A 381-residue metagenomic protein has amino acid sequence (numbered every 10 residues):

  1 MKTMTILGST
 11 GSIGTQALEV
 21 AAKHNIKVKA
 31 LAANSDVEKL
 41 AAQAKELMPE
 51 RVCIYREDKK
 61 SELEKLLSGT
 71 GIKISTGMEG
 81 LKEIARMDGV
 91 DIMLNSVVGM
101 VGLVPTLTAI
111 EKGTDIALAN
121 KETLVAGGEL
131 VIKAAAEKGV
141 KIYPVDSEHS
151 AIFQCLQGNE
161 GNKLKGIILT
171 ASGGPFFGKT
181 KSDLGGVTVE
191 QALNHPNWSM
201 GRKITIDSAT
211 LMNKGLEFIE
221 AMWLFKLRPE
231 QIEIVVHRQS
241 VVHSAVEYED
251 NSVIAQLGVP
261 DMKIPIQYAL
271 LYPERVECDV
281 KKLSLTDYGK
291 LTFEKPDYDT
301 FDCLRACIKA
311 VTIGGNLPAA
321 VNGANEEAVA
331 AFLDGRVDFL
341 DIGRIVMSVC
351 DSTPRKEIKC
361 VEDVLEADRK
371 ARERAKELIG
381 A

Functional and structural regions predicted by a protein language model:
M1-A381: Catalytic, metal-anchored helix/loop core of enzyme active sites in primary metabolism
